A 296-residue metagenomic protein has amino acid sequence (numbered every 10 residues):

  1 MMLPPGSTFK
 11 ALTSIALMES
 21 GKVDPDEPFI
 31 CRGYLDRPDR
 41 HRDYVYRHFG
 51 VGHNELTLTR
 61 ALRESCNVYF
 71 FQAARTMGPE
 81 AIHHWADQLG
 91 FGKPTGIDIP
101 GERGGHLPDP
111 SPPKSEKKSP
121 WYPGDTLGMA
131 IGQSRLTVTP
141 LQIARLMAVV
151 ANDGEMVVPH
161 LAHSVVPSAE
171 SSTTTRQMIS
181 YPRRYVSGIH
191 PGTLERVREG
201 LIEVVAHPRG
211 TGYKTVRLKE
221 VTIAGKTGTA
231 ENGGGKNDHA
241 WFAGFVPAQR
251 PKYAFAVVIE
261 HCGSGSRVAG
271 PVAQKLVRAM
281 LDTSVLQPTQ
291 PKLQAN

Functional and structural regions predicted by a protein language model:
M1-S7, L12-V257, L293-N296: Beta-lactam-recognizing serine transpeptidase/beta-lactamase-like catalytic domain environment
A16-L17, L276, M280: Hydrophobic residues on the short alpha-helix immediately C-terminal to a glycine-rich phosphate/catalytic loop
F70-Q72, S264-V268: Extracytoplasmic/secreted cell-surface and envelope-processing proteins
Q142, A269-V272: Helical mechanochemical/support elements of P-loop NTPase systems and associated helical scaffolds
S168-A169, K275, P288: Compositionally biased, intrinsically disordered low-complexity segments
A256-E260, V272, L276: C-terminal soluble interaction/assembly domains
G263-S264, D282: Short beta-strands and strand-coil junctions in structured, solvent-facing domains, enriched
A279-N296: Gram-negative outer-membrane assembly/targeting C-terminal domains
